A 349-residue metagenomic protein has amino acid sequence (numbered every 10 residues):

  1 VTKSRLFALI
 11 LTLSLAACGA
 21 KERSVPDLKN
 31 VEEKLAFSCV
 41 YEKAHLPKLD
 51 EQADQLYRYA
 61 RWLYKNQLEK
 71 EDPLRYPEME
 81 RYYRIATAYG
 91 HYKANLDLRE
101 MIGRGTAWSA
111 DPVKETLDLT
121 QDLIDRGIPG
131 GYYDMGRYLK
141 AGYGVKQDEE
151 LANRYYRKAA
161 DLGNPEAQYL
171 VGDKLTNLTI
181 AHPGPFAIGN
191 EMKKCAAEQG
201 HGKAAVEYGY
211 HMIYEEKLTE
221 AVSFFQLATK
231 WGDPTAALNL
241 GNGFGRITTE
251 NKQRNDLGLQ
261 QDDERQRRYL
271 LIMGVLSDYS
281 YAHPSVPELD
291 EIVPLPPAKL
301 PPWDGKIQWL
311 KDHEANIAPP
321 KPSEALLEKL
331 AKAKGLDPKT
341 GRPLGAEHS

Functional and structural regions predicted by a protein language model:
V1-A16: Sec-dependent bacterial lipoprotein signal peptides
C18-R81, Y89, L96: N-terminal leader/linker segments that initiate helical-solenoid repeat arrays
G19, V293-S349: Long C-terminal extensions of eukaryotic subunits of large macromolecular complexes
L49-L56, Y89-K93, L98, G105-T106 (+9 more regions): Short helix-capping/linker turns of helical repeat alpha-solenoids
R61, K65-D72, R99-A110, G136-K146 (+4 more regions): Short coil/turn linking the two alpha-helices of tandem helical-hairpin repeats
D72-R81, W108-L119, V145-Y155, I180-M192 (+2 more regions): Structural signature of tandem alpha-helical TPR/SEL1-like repeats, specifically the intra-repeat loop/turn
L98-T106, V171-N177, Y210, L238-T249 (+2 more regions): TPR/TPR-like alpha-solenoid helical repeat scaffolds
V222-P234, G241-N251, N255-Y279: TPR/TPR-like (Sel1-like) alpha-helical repeat modules
